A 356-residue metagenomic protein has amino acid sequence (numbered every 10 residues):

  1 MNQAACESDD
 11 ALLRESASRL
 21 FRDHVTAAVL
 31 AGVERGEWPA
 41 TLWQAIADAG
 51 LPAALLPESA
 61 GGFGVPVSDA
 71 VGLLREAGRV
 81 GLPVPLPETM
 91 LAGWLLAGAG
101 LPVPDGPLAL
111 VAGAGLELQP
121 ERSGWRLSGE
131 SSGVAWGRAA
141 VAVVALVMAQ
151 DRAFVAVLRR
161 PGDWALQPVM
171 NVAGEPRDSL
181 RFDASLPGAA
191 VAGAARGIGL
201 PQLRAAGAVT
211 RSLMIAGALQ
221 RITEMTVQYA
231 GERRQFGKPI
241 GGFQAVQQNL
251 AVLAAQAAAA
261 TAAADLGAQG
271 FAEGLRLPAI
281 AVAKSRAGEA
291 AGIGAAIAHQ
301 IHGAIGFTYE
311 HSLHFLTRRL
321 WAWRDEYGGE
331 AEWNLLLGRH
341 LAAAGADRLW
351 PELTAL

Functional and structural regions predicted by a protein language model:
M1-V80, A205-L356: Alpha-helical interface subdomain recognition
G81, W94, G98-Q220, E224 (+1 more regions): FAD-binding core of flavoproteins
